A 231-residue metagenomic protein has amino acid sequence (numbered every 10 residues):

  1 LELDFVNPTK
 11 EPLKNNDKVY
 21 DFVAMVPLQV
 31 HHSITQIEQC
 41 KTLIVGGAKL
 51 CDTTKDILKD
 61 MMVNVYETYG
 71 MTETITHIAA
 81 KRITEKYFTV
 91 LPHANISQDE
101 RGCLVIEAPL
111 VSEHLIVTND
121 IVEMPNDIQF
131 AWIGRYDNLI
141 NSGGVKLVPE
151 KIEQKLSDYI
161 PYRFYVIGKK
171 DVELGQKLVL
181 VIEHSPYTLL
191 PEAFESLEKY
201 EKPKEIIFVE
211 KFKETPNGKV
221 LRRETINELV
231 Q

Functional and structural regions predicted by a protein language model:
L1-H32: AMP-binding/adenylate-forming
F22-A24, I44, V181: Structural motif
Q29-V30, L50, E214: Alpha-helix capping/helix-boundary segments
I37-E85: Gly/Ser/Thr-rich phosphate-binding loop
K49-D52, I78-V117: Adenylate-forming AMP-binding core of the ANL superfamily, especially NRPS adenylation
Y66-E73, Y165-K170, I207: Beta-strand->loop->alpha-helix junctions that form or flank phosphate-binding loops in nucleotide-handling enzymes
I116-E201: AMP-binding/adenylate-forming catalytic core of the ANL superfamily
I167, V179-V181, E192-Q231: Conserved C-terminal "lid"/linker of ANL adenylate-forming enzymes
